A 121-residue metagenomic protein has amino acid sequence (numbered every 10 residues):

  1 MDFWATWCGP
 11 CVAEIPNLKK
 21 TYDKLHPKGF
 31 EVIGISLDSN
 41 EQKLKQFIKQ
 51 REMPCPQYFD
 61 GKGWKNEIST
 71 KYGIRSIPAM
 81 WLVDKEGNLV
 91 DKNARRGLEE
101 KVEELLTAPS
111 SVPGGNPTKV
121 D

Functional and structural regions predicted by a protein language model:
D2, I33-S36: Short beta-strand segments
F3-K20: Conserved redox-active cysteine motifs that mediate thiol-disulfide chemistry, especially di-cysteine Cys-X(1-2)-Cys
I15, K19-Y22, E41-K45, S69 (+1 more regions): Extracytoplasmic/secreted envelope proteins and their assembly/folding machinery, especially bacterial periplasmic
H26-P27: A short hydrophobic alpha-helix cap/turn motif
I33, K45-K85: Short, internal strand/loop/helix patches that form the active-site neighborhood or redox-interaction surface
R75-A79, K85-S111: Non-catalytic, surface beta->alpha helical segment in thiol-disulfide oxidoreductase systems
A108-D121: Non-globular targeting/processing and membrane-anchoring segments
